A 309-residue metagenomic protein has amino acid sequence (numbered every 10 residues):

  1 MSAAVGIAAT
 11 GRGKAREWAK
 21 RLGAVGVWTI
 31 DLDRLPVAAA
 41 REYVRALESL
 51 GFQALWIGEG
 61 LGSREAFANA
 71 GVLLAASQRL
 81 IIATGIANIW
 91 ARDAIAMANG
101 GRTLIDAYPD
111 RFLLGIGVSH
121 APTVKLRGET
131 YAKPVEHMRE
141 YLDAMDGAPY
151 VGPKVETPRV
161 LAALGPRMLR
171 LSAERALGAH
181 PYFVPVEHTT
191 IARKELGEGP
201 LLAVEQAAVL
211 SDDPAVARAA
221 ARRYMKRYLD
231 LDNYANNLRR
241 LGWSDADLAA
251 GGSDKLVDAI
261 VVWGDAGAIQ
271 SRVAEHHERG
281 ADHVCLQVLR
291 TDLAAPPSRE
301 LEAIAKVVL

Functional and structural regions predicted by a protein language model:
M1-L309: Active-site-adjacent structural elements that line small-molecule/cofactor binding pockets in enzymes
